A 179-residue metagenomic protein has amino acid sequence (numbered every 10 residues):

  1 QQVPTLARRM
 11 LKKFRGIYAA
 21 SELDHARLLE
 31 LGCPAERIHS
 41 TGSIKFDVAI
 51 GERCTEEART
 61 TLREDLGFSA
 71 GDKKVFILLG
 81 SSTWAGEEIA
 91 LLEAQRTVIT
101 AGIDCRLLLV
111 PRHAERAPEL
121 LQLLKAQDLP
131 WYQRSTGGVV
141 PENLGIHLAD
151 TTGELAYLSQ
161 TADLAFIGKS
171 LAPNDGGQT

Functional and structural regions predicted by a protein language model:
Q1-V48: Active-site-proximal region of nucleotide-activated glycan assembly enzymes, centered on histidine/acidic-rich loops
A7, R59, L155: Acidic, amphipathic alpha-helical patches
K12-G16, F76-I77, C105-L107, G145-I146: Short active-site oxyanion
K13, L29, L79-S81, V110-P111 (+2 more regions): Thr-Gly-centered strand-to-loop micro-motif
A20-L23, S43, W84, H113 (+1 more regions): Helix N-cap/beta->alpha junction signal
G51, E56-T136: Conserved catalytic-core segment of nucleotide-activated headgroup transferases in glycan assembly
E142-N174: Acidic donor-binding loop of glycosyltransferase active sites
G176-T179: Short, intrinsically disordered, charge-balanced linker/junction segments flanking boundaries in proteins
